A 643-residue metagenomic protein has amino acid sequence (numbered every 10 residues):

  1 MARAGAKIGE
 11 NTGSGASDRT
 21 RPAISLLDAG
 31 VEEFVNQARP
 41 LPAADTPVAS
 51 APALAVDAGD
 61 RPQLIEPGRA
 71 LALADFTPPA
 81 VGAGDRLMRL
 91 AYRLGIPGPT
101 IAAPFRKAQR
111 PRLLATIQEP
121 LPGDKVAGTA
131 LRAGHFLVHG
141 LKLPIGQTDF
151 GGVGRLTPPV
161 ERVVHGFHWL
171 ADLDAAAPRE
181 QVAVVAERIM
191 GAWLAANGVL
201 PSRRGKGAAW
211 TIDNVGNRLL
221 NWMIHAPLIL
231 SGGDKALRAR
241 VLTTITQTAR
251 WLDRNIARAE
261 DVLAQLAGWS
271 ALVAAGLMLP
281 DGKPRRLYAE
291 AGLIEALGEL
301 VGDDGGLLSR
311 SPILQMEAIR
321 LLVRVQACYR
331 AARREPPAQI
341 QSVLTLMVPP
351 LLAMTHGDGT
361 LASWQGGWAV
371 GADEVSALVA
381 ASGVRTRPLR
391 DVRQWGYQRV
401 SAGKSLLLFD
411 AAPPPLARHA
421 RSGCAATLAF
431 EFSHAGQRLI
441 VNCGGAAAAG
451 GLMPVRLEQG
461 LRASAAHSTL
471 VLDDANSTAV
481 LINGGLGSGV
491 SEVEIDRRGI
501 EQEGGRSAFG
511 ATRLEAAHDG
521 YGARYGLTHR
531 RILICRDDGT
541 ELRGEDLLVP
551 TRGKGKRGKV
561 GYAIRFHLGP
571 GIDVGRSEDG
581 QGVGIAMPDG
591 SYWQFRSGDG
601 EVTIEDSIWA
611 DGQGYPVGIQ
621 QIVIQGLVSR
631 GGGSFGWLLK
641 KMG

Functional and structural regions predicted by a protein language model:
A2-G9, G13, R19-I145: Extreme N-terminal leader/anchor segments
A2-R3, K7-G9, I24-N36, P158 (+2 more regions): CBM-like, beta-strand-rich accessory domains located in the C-terminal region of large, secreted polysaccharide-active
A127-T129, D391-R393, G423-A425, A463 (+2 more regions): Short solvent-exposed loop/turn micro-motifs enriched in small/polar/acidic residues
A133, W395-R399, A429, H467 (+1 more regions): Short, acidic/polar N-cap/turn motifs at the starts of alpha helices
F136-E161, D174-P178: Asp/Glu-centered strand-loop micro-motifs enriched in Gly/Pro and often flanked by an aromatic residue
P158-L344, F595: Aromatic-lined, polymer-binding surfaces characteristic of secreted/periplasmic polysaccharide-degrading enzymes
H165, G268, G396, L428 (+3 more regions): Residues that flank catalytic or metal-binding motifs in active/ligand-binding sites
S270-V273, G302-G445, S629: Carbohydrate-active enzyme catalytic cores, enriched for enzymes that act on polyanionic acidic polysaccharides
